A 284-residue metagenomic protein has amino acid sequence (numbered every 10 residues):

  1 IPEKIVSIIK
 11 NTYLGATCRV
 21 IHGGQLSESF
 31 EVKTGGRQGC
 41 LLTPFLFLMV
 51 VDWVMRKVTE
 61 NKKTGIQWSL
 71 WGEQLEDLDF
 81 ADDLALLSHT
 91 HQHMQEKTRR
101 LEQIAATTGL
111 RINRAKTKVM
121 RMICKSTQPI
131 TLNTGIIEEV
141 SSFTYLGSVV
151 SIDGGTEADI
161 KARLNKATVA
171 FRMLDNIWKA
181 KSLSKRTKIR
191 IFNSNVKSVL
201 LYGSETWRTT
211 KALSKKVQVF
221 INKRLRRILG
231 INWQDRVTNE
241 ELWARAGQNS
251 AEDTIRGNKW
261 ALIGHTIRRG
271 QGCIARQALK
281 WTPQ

Functional and structural regions predicted by a protein language model:
I1-V6, N11, T17-Q284: Short linear motifs embedded in intrinsically disordered, charge-biased segments
